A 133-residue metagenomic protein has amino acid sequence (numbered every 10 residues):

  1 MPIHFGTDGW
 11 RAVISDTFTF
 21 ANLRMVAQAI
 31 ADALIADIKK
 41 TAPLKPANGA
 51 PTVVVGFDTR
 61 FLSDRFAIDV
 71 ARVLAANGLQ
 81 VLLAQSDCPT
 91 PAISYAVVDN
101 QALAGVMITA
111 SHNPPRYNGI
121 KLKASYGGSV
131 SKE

Functional and structural regions predicted by a protein language model:
M1-E133: Non-catalytic beta/alpha edge segments that cap or flank active sites
